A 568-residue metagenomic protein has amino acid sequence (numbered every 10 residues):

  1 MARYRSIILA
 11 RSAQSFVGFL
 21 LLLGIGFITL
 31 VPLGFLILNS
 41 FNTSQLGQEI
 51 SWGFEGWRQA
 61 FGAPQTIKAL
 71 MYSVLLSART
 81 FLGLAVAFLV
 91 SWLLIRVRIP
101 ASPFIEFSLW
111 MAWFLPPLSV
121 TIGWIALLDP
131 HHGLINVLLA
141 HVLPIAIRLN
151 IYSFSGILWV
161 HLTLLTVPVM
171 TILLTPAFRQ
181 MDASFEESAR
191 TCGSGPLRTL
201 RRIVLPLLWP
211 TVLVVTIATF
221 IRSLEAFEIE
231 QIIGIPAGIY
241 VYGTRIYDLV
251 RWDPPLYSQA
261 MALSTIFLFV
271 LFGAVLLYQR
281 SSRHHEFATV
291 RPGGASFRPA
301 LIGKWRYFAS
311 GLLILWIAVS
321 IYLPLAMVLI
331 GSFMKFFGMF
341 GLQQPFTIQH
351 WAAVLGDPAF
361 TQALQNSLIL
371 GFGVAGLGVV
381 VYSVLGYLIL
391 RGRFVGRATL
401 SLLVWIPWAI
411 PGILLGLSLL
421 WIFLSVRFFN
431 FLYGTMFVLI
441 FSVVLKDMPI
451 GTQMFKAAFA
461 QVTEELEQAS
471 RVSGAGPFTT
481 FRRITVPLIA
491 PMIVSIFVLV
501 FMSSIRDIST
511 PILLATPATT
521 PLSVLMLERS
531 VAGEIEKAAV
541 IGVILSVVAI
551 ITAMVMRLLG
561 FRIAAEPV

Functional and structural regions predicted by a protein language model:
R3-I7, L277-L312: Alpha-helical transmembrane segments of integral membrane proteins
Y4, W52-F61, F346-L355: A short amphipathic helical element positioned immediately N-terminal to and/or at the very start of a transmembrane
A13-L46, R58-R179, L207-E228, I232 (+9 more regions): Membrane-water interface segments at the C-terminal ends of transmembrane alpha-helices in multi-pass inner-membrane
F185, H285-P299, A475, L558-V568: Short cytosolic juxtamembrane segments of multi-pass membrane proteins
E186-E187, E467-Q468: Short alpha-helical segment that forms part of, or immediately flanks, the ligand-binding pocket in carbohydrate-active
C192-S194, Y382, S473-A475: A short glycine-centered flexible hinge/capping loop motif at secondary-structure junctions
G195, A237, H285-L301, F337-W351: Juxtamembrane inter-helical linkers in multi-pass membrane proteins
E228-P254, F340-Q344, I508-I535, V568: Glycine-rich helix-loop "coupling/hinge" segments at transmembrane-helix boundaries in multipass transporters
